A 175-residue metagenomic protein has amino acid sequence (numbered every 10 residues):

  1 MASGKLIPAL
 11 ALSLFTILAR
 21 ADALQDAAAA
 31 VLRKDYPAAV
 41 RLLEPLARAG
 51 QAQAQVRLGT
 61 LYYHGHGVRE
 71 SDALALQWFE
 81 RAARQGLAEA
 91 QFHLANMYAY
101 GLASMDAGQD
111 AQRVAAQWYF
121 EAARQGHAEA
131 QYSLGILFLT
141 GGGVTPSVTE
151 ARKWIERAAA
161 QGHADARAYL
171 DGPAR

Functional and structural regions predicted by a protein language model:
M1-P8: Bacterial N-terminal signal peptides that target proteins for export
T16-L18: N-terminal signal peptide c-region/cleavage motif recognized by signal peptidases
D22-A38, L42-A49: Alpha-helical segment of the N-proximal tetratricopeptide repeat
A23-D26, L46, R57-H64, H93-S104 (+2 more regions): Hydrophobic face of amphipathic alpha-helices that form TPR/SEL1-like repeat modules and related alpha-solenoid
K34-D35, R48-Q51, H64-H66, S71 (+7 more regions): Short helix-capping/linker turns of helical repeat alpha-solenoids
K34-R41, R69-W78, M105-W118, T145-W154: Structural signature of tandem alpha-helical TPR/SEL1-like repeats, specifically the intra-repeat loop/turn
T60, H64, Q77-E121, Q125: Alpha-helical adaptor scaffolds
T145, E150-R175: Terminal, low-structured helical/coil segments at or just beyond the last alpha-helical repeat
